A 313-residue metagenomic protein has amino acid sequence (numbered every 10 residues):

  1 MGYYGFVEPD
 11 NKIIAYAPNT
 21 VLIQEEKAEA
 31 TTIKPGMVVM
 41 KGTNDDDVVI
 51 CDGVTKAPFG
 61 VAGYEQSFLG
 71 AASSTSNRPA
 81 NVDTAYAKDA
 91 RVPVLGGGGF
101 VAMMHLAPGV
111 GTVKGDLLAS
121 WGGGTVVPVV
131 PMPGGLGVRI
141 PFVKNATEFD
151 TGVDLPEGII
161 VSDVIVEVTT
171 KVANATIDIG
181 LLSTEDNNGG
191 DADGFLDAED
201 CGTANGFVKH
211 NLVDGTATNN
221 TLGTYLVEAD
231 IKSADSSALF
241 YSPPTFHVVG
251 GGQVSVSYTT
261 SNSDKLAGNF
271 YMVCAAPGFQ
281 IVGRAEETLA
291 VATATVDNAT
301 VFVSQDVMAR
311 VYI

Functional and structural regions predicted by a protein language model:
M1-I313: Surface-exposed, low-hydrophobicity beta-strand/loop segments enriched in small/polar/acidic residues
